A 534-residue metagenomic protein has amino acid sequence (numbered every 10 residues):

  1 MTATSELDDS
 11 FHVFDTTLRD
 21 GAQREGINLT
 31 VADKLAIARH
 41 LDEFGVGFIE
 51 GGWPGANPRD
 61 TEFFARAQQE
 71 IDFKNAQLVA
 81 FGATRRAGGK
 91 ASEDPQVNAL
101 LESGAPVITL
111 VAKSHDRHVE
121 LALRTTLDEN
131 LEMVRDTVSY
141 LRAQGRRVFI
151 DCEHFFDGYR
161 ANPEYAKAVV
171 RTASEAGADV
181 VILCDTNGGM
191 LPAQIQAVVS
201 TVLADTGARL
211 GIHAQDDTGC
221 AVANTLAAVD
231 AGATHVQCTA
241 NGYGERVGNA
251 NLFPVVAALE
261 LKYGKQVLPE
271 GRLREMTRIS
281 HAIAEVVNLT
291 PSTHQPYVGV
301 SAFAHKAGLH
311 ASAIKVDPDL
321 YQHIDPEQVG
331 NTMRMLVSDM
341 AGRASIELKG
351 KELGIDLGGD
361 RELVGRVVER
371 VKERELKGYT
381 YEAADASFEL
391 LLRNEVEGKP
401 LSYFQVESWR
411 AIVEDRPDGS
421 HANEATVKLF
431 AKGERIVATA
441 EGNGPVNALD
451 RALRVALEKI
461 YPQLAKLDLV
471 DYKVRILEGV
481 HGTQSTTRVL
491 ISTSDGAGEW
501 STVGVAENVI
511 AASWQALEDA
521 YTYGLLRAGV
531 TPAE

Functional and structural regions predicted by a protein language model:
T2-T17, A257, Y263-V437, G479-T486: A mid-to-C-terminal "edge-of-domain" accessory segment
F11-V13, D20-I49, A56, F64-F73 (+2 more regions): Alpha/beta enzyme core
I27, W53-N57, R86, L127 (+13 more regions): Hydrophobic alpha-helical scaffolding
F73-F81: A glycine-rich helix N-cap at a beta->alpha junction
N187-M190, A197-V316, Q322: Catalytic alpha/beta core domains of metabolic enzymes, predominantly
R435, E441-V446, A452-L453, V489-D495: Terminal-proximal interaction/regulatory segments of ATP-powered molecular machines
I460-S494: Generic long, charged, amphipathic alpha-helical segments
G498-A533: Mixed-charge, glycine-accented linear interaction segment located at domain edges/termini
